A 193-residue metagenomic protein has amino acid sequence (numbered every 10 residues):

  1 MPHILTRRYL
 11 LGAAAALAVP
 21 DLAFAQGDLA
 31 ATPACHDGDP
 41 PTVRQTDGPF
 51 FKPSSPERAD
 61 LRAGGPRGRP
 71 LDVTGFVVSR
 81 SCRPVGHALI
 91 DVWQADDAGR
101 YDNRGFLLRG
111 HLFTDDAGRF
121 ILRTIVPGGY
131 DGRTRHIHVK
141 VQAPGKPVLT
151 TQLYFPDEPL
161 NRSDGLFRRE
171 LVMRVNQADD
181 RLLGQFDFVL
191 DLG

Functional and structural regions predicted by a protein language model:
M1-D21: N-terminal secretory signal peptides and thylakoid transit peptides that target proteins across membranes
Q26-G193: Beta-strand-dominated extracellular/periplasmic modules and repeats in secreted or surface-exposed proteins
